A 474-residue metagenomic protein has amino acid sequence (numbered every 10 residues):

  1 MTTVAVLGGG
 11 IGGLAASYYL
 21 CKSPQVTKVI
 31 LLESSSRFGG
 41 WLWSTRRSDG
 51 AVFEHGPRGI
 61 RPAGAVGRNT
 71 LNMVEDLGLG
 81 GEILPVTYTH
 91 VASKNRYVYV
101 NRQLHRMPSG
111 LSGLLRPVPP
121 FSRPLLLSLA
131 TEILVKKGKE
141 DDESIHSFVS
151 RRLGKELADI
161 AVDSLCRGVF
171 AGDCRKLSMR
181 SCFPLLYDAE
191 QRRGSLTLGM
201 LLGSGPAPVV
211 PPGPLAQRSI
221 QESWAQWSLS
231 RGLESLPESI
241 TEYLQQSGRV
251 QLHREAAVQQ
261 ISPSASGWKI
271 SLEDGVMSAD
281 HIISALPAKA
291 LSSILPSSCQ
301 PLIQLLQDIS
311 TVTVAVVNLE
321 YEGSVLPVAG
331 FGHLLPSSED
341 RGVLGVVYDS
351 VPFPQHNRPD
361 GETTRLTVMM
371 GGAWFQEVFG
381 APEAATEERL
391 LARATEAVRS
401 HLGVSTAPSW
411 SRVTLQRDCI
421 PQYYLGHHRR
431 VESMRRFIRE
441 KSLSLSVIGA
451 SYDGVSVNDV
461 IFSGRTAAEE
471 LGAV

Functional and structural regions predicted by a protein language model:
T2-L31, G472: N-terminal Rossmann-like FAD-binding beta1-loop-alpha1 element of flavoenzymes
T3, S44-R46, M107-S112, G267 (+2 more regions): Conserved flavin/dinucleotide-binding core of flavoenzymes
I11-G12, F38, S463: Hydrophobic/small residue at the entry helix of a nucleotide-binding pocket
A16-L20, I240, A467: Hydrophobic residues within alpha-helices that form the first helical element adjacent to the glycine-rich loop
C21-S48: Glycine-rich FAD pyrophosphate-binding loop
D49-K136: Dinucleotide-binding Rossmann-like beta1-alpha1 core, especially the glycine-rich loop that anchors the ADP
A92-K94, Q103, L125-I261, G267-W268: Active-site/ligand-binding neighborhood in enzyme catalytic cores
R254-F379, E388, A397-H401: Mid-domain catalytic core of redox enzymes that form a hydrophobic substrate pocket/lid adjacent to a catalytic redox
